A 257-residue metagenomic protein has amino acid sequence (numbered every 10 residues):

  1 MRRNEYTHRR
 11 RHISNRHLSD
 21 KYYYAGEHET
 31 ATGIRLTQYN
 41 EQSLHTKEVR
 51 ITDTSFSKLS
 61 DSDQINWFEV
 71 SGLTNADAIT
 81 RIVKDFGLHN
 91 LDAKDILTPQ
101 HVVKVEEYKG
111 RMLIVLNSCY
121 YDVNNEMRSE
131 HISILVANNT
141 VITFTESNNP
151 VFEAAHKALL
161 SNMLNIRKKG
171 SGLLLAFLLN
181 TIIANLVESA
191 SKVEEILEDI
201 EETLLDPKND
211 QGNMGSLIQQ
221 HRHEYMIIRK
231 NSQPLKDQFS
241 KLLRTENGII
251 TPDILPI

Functional and structural regions predicted by a protein language model:
M1-P256: Peripheral, non-transmembrane regulatory/ligand-interaction domains of membrane transport proteins
